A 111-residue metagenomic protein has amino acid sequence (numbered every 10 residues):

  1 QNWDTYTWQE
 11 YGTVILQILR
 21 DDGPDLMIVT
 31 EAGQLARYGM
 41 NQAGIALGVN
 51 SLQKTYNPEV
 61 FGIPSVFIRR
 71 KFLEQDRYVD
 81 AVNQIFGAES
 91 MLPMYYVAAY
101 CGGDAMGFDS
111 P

Functional and structural regions predicted by a protein language model:
Q1-P111: N-terminal nucleophile
